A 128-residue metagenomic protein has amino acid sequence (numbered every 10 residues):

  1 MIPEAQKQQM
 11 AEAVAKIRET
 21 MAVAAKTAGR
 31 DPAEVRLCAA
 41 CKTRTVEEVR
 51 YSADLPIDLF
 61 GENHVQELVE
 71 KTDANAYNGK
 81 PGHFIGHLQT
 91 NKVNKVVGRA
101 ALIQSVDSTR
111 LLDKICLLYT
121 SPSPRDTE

Functional and structural regions predicted by a protein language model:
M1-Q8, I57, G98-L102: Glycine-rich tight-turn/loop motif centered on a GG-T
M1-T20, A24-A28: Charged, compositionally biased N-terminal leader segments and the immediate start of the first structured element
A24-P32, N75-G79, S121: Short helix-capping segments at alpha-helix termini
V35-A100, T109-L111: N-terminal active-site wall of soluble small-molecule enzyme domains
I115: Anionic-ligand binding region
Y119-E128: Single conserved hydrophobic/aromatic residue that forms the stacking wall/gate of nucleotide- or nucleobase-binding
